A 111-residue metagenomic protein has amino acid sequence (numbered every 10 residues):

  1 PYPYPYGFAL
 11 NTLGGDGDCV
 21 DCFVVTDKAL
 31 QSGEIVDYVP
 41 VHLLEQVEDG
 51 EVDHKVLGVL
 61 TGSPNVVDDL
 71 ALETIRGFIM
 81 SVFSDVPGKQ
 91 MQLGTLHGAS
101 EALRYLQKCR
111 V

Functional and structural regions predicted by a protein language model:
P1-V111: Hydrophobic N-terminal alpha-helices or hydrophobic patches in metabolic proteins across all domains of life
